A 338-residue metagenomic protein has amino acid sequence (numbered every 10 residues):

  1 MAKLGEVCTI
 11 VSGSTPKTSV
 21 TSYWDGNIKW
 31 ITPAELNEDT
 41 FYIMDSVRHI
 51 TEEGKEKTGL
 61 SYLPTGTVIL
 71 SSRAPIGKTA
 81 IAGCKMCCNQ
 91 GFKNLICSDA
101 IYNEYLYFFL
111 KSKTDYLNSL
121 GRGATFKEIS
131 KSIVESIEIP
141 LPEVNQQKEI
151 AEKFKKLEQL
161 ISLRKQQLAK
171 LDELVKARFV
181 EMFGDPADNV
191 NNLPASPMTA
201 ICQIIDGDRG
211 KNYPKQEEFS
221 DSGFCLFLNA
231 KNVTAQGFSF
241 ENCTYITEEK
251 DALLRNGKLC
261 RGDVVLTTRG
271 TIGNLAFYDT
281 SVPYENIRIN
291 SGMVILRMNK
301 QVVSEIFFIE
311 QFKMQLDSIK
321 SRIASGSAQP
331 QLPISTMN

Functional and structural regions predicted by a protein language model:
M1, C8, K57-L63, I69-L70 (+7 more regions): Feature detects amphipathic, helix-rich regulatory segments
M1-D39, E56-T58, N191-Q236, K250-L254: Low-complexity, Lys/Gly-biased intrinsically disordered segments
M1-S14, W30, S136-A151, L163-G210: Non-catalytic DNA-recognition/assembly elements of restriction-modification systems
T32-P33, V47-K111, N229, E249-K313: A short beta-sheet element
L36-N37, A74-I76, G123, V233 (+2 more regions): Short glycine-enriched loops at secondary-structure junctions
N37-H49, N232-Y245, N286-I287: Short, basic/aromatic beta-hairpin or loop at an interaction surface
S72-P75, M86-K93, R122-N145, F219-S220 (+2 more regions): A short glycine-rich beta-alpha junction/loop motif
L117, L316-K320: Periplasmic-binding protein-like
